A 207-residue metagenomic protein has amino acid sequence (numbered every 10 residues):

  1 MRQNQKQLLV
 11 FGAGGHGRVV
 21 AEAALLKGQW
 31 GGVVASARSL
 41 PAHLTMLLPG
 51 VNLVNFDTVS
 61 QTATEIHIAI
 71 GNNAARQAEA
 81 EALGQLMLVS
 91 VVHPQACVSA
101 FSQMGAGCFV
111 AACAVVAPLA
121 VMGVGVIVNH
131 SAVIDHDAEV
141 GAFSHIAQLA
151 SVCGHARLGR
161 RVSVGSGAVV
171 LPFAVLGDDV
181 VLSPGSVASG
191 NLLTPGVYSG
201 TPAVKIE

Functional and structural regions predicted by a protein language model:
M1-D57: Hydrophobic, well-ordered beta-alpha structural blocks that scaffold small-molecule cofactor pockets
Q5-K6, W30-G31, A63, Q85 (+5 more regions): A general structural motif
A21-A23, M46, A78-A82, M122 (+1 more regions): Short amphipathic alpha-helical segments
L40-S99: Phosphate-bearing ligand-interacting subdomains that bind or position ATP/ADP/UDP/GDP/NAD(P) or nucleotide-linked
H67, H130, E139-A142, A147-E207: Glycine-rich hexapeptide-repeat left-handed beta-helix
A69-G71, A112, T201: Glycine-rich, N-terminal phosphate-binding loop of Rossmann-like dinucleotide-binding domains
A80-D135: Hydrophobic, well-structured mid-protein blocks that either form specific transmembrane helices
